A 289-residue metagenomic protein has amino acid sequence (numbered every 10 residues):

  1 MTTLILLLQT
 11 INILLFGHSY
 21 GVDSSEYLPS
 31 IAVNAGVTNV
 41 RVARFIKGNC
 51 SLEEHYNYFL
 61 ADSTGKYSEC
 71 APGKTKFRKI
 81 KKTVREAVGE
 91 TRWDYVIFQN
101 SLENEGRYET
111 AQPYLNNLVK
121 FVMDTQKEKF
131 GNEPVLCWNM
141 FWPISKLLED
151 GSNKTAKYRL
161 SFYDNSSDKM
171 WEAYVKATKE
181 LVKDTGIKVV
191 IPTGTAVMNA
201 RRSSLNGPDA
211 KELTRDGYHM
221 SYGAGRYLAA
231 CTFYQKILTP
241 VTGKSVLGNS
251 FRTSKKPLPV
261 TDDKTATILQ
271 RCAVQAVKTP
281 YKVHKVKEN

Functional and structural regions predicted by a protein language model:
M1-T10: Sec-dependent N-terminal signal peptides
N12-L14, R41: Residues that mark the start of a beta-strand
L14-F16, N139: Short hydrophobic segments within beta-strands
Y20-L115: Conserved SGNH/GDSL esterase-like catalytic core that processes O-acyl groups on lipids and polysaccharides
K81-G223, Q235: Alpha-helical cap/lid subdomain in secreted, periplasmic, or secretory-pathway luminal O-acyl-processing enzymes
K211-N289: Conserved catalytic region of serine esterases and O-acyltransferases that act on ester linkages in lipids
